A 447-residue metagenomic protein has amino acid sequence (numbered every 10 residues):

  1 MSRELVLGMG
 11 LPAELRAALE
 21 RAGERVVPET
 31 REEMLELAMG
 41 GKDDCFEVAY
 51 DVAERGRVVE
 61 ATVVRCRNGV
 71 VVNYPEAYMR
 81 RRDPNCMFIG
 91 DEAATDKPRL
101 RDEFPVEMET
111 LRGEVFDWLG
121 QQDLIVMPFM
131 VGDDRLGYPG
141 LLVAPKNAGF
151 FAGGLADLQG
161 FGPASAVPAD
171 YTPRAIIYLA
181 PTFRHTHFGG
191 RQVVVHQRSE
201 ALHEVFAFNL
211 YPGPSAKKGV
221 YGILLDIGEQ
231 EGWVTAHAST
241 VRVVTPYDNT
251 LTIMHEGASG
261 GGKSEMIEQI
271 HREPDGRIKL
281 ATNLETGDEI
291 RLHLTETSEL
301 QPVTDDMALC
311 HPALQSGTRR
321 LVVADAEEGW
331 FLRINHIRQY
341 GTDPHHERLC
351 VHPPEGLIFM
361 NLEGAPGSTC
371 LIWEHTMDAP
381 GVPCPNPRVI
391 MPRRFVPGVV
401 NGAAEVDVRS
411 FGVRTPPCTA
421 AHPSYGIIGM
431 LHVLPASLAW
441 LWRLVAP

Functional and structural regions predicted by a protein language model:
M1-P214: Long, basic/Gly/Ser/Thr-rich N-terminal segments that mediate initial subcellular attachment or targeting
S2-E60, R67, L332-P447: Conserved NTP phosphate-binding and transfer environment spanning the P-loop NTPase/kinase superfamily
T110, Y211, S215-G219, G261-E265 (+1 more regions): Generic recognition of stable, solvent-exposed alpha-helical segments in well-folded globular domains
R135, G213, G261-S264, P274-G276 (+2 more regions): Flexible loop/turn segments at secondary-structure boundaries
G137-V143, I267-E268, A313-G317, H336: Short acidic, glycine/serine/threonine-rich loops at helix termini
G213-P246: N-terminal pre-Walker A segment at the start of P-loop NTPase domains
D248-K279: Glycine-rich phosphate-binding P-loop
K279, L284-M377: Conserved nucleotide-sensing/catalytic segment adjacent to the nucleotide-binding pocket in NTP-handling enzymes
